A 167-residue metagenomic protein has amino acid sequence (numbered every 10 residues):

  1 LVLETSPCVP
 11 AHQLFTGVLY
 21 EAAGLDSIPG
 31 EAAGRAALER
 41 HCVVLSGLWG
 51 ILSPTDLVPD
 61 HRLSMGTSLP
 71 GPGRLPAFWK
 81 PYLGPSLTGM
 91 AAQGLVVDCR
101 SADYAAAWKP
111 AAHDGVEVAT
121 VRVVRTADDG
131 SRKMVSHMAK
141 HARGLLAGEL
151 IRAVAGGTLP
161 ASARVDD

Functional and structural regions predicted by a protein language model:
L1-P29, G34, L38-H41: Active-site helix-to-loop segments that bind/position phosphate- or nucleotide-bearing substrates and donors across
L25-D167: Internal, well-folded beta-alpha domain core
